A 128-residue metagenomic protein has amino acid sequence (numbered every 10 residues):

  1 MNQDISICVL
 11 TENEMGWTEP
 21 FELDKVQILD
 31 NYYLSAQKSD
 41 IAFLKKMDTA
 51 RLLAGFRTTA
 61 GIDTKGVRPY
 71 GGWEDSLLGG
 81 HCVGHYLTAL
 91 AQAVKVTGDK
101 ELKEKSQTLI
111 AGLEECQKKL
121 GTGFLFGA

Functional and structural regions predicted by a protein language model:
M1-A128: Glycan-recognition and catalytic cores of secretory/periplasmic carbohydrate-active enzymes
